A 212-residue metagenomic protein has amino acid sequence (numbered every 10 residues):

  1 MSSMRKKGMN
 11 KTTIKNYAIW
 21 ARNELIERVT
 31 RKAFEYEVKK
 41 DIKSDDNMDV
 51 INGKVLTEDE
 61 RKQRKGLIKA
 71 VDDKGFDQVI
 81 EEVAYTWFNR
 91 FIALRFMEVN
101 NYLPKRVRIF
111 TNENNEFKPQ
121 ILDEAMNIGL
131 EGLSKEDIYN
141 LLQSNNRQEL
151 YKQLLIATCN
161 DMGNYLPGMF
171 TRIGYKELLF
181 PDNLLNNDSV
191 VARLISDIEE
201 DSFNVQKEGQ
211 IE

Functional and structural regions predicted by a protein language model:
S2-E212: Preference for the N-terminal adenyl/adenosyl cofactor-binding alpha/beta module
